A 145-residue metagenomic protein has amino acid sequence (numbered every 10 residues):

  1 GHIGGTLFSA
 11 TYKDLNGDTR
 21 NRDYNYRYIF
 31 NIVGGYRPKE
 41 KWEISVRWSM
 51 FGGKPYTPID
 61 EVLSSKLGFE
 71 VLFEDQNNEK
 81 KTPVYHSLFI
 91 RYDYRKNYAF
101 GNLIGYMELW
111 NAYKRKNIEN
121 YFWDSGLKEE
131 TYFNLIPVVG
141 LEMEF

Functional and structural regions predicted by a protein language model:
G1-G53: Gram-negative outer-membrane beta-barrel transporters
G4-T6, L15-G17, L63-S65, N78-K81 (+1 more regions): N-terminal start-of-chain detector that recognizes signal peptides and the immediate post-cleavage beginning
T6-L15, K66-E74, N117-F122: Flexible, solvent-exposed coil segments and beta strand-coil junctions, predominantly the extracellular/periplasmic
K13-L15, F30, Y92, W110 (+1 more regions): Intrinsic-disorder/low-complexity regions
K13-N21, D75-E79, D124-E129: Extracellular loop and loop/strand-boundary signature of outer-membrane beta-barrel proteins
R22-V33, N78-I90, L135-P137: Outer/extracellular conduits and scaffolds centered on Gram-negative outer-membrane beta-barrels
N25, L72-Q76, K96: Hydrophobic alpha-helical segments, principally membrane-spanning helices and signal/leader peptides
M50-G68, P83-S87, Y94-F145: C-terminal beta-signal and adjacent terminal beta-strands/loops of Gram-negative outer-membrane beta-barrel proteins
